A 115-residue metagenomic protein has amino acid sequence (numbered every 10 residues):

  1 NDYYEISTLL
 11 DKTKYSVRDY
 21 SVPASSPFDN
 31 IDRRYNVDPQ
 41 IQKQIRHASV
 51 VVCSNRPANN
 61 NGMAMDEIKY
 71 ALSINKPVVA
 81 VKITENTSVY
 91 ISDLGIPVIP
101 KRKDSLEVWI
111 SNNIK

Functional and structural regions predicted by a protein language model:
N1-H47: Conserved N-terminal substructure of TIR/SEFIR domains
S21-P23, K82-T87: Short, polar loop motifs at secondary-structure junctions
D32, P39, E85-K115: C-terminal interaction surface of TIR/SEFIR-family domains
H47-A48, G95: Short, well-ordered alpha-helix to beta-strand connector turns
V51-V52, V98: Short, well-ordered beta-strand core segments
V52-R56, V81-K82: Conserved beta-strand segments of the P-loop GTPase G domain that flank and frequently precede/overlap
P57-I74: Conserved TIR/SEFIR loop-to-helix hotspot centered on a Trp-containing motif with a nearby acidic residue
S73-I83: A short helix->loop->beta-strand "cap" motif at the edges of active sites that frequently abuts
